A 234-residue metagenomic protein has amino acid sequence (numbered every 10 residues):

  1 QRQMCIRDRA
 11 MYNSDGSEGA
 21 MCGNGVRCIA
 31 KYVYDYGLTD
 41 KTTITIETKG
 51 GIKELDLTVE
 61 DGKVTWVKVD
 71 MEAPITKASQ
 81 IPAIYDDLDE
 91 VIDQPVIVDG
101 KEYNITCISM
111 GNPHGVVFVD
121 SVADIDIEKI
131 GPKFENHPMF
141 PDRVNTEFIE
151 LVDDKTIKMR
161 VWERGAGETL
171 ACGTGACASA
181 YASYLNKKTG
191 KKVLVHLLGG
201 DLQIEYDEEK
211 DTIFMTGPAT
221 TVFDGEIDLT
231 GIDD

Functional and structural regions predicted by a protein language model:
Q1-I6: Short, small-residue-biased leader/transition segments that mark boundaries at the very start of proteins
R7-N24, C28-Y32, H137-V195: Glycine-rich, charge-dense phosphate/pyrophosphate-binding loop(s) and the adjacent flexible "lid"/catalytic subdomain
S14-I105, L170, Y184-E209: Acidic, low-complexity central loop/insert segments
T58, A83-Y85, V116-D120, I149-V152 (+1 more regions): Short beta-strand-to-turn element immediately C-terminal to the catalytic PLP-Schiff-base lysine in fold type I
K63-W66, Q203-D234: Charged C-terminal helix
A83, D87-T106, V117-P138, R143: Anionic-ligand binding region
F134-P138, E147-F148, L229-T230, D234: A short Gly-Trp-Pro
